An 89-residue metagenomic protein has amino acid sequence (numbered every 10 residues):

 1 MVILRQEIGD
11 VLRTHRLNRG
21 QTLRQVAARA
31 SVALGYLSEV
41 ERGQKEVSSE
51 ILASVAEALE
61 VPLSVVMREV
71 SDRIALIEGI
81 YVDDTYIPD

Functional and structural regions predicted by a protein language model:
M1-E7: A detector for short, charged/polar N-terminal pre-domain segments
D10-A27: Short basic helix-loop element that most often maps to the first helix and adjoining turn of HTH DNA-binding modules
L12, L23, L34, S49-L52: Helix-turn-helix DNA-binding elements, focusing on the entry/boundary residues of the two helices that contact DNA
T22-S38: Short alpha-helical DNA-recognition segment
I51-A56, V66: Hydrophobic micro-packing sites on short alpha-helices
M67-D89: Short, charged recognition helix plus adjacent turn of helix-turn-helix-like nucleic-acid-binding domains
